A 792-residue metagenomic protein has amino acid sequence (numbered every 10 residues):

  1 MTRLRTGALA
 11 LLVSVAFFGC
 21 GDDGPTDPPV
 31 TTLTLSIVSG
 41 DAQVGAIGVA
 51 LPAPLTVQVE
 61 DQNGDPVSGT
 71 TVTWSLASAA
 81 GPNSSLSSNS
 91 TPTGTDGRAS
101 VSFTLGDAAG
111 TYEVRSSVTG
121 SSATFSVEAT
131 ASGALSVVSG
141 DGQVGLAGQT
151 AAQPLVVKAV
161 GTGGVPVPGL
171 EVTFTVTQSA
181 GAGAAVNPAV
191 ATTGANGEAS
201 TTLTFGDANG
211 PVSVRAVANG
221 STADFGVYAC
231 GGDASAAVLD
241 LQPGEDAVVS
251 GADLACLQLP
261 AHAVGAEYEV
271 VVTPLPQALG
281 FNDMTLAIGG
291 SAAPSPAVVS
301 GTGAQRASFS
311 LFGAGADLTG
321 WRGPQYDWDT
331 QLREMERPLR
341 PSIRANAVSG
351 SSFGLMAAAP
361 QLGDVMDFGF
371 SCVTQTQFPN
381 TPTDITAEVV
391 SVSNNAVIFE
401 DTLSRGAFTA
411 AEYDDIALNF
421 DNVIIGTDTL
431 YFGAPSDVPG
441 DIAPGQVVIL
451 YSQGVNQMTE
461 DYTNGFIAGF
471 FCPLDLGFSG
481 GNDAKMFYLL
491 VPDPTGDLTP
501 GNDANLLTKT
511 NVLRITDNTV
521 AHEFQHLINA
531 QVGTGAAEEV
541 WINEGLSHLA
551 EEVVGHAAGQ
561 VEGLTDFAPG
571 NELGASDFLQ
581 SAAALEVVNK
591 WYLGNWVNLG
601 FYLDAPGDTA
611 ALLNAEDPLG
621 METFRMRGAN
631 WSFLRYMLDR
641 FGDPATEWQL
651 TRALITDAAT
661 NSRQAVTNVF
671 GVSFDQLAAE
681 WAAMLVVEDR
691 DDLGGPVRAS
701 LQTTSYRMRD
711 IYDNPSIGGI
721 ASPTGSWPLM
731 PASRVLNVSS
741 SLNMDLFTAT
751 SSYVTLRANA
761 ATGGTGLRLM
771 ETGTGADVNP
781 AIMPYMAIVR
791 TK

Functional and structural regions predicted by a protein language model:
M1-A8: Bacterial N-terminal signal peptides that target proteins for export
A8-A16: Bacterial N-terminal signal peptides
C20-A234: The feature marks long extracellular or luminal low-complexity segments
A46-A50, D96, L146-T150, N196 (+3 more regions): Solvent-exposed, conformationally flexible loop/turn segments
A234-A411, D415-N419, V423, T427-L430 (+2 more regions): Zymogen propeptides/activation segments of proteases
N394-E539, N543-L546, A550, V554-Q560 (+1 more regions): Juxtacatalytic substrate-recognition/specificity segment
A537-A629, T656-E680, M684: Acidic/His/Gly-enriched intrinsically disordered linker/tail segments that often contain short helix/coil "MoRF-like"
D657-K792: Beta/coil-rich, acidic/histidine-enriched accessory regions frequently appended to metallopeptidases
